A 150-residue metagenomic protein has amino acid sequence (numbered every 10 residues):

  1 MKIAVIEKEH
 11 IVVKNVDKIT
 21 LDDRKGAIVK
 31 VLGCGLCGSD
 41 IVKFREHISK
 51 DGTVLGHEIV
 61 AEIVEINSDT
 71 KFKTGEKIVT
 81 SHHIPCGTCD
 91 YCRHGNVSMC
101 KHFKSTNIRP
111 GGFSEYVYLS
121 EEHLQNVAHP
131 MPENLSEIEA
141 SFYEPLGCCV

Functional and structural regions predicted by a protein language model:
M1-K2: Extreme N-terminal starter segment of soluble prokaryotic enzymes
E7-K8, E65: Short acidic-glycine loop/turn motifs at beta-strand connectors
H10-D17: Short glycine/threonine/proline-enriched tight-turn/helix- or strand-capping micro-motif at secondary-structure
I19-C34, H47-D90, H123, P130-P132: Glycine-rich beta-strand-centered segment in the early N-terminal region that forms part of a ligand/cofactor-binding
C34-G35, L146: Proline-glycine-enriched beta-turn/loop adjacent to the NAD(P) cofactor-binding site in Rossmann-like oxidoreductases
S39-F44: Cytochrome P450 core scaffold surrounding the K-helix E-X-X-R motif and the conserved "meander" helix-loop region
T88-V150: NAD(P)H dinucleotide-binding glycine-rich loop of Rossmann-like/cofactor-binding domains, especially the beta1-alpha1
